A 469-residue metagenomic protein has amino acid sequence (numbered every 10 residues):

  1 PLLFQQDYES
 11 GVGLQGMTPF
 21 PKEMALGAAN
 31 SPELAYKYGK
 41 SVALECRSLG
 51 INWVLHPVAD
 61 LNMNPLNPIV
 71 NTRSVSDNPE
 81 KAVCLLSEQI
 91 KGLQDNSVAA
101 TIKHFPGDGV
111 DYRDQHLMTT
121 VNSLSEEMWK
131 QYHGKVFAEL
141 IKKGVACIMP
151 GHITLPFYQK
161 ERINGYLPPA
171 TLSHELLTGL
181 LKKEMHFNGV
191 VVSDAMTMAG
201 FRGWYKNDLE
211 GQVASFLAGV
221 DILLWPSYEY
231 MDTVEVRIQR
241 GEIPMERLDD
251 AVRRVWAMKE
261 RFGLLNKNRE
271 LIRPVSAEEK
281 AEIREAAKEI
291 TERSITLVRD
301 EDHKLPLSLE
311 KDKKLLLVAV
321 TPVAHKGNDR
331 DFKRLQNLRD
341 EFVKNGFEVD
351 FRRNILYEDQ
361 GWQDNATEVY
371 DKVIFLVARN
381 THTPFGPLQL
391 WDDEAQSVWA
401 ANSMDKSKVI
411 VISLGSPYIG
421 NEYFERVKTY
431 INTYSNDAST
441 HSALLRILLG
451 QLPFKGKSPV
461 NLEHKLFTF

Functional and structural regions predicted by a protein language model:
P1, P32-S48, D250-R253, A257 (+1 more regions): Active-site-adjacent structural elements in enzyme catalytic domains
P1-T18, V42-N62, A82-G109: Glycine-rich, aromatic-flanked loop segments that form ligand/cofactor-binding clefts across common enzyme folds
L2-Q6, S10-V12, N52-P57, A99-H104 (+8 more regions): Structural recognition of the beta-strand scaffold that forms the well-ordered cores of secreted hydrolase catalytic
Y8-S10, A59-D60, P106-D108, H152-T154 (+6 more regions): Active-site-proximal loop/turn and secondary-structure-junction residues that shape catalytic pockets, frequently
L14, S173-H174, K183, W204-F469: Preference for extracellular/luminal or secreted protein segments
G16-A28, N64-V75, D114-T120: Surface-exposed, active-site-proximal loop segments in enzymatic domains
A28-L44, P79-V83, E127-Y132: Glycine-rich anion/phosphate-binding loops
D77-P226, Y230-V236, R240-D250, R254: Second-shell residues forming the walls of enzyme active-site clefts
